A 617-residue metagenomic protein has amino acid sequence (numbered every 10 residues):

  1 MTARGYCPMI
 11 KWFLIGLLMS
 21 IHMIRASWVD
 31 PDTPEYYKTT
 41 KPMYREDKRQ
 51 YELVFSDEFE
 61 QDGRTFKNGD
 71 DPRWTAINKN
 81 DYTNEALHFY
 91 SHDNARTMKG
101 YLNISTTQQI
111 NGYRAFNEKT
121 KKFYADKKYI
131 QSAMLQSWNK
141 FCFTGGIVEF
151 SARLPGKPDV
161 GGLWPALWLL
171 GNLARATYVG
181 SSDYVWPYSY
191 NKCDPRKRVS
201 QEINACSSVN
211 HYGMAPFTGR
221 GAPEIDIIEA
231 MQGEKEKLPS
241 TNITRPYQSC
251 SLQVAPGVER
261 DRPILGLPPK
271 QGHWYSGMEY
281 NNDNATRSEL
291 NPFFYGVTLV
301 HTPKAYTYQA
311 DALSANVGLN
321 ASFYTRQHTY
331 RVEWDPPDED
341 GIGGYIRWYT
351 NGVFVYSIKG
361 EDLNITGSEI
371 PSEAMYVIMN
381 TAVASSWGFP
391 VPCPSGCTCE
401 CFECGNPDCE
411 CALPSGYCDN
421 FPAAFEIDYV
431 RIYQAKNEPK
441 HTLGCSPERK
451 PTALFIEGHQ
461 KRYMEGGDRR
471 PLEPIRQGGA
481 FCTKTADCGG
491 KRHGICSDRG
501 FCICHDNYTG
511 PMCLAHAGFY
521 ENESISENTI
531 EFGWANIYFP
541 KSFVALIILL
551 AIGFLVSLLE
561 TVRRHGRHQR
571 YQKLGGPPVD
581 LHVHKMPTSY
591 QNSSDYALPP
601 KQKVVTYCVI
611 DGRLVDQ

Functional and structural regions predicted by a protein language model:
M1-Y6: N-terminal secretory signal peptides that target proteins for export/translocation
P8-R25: Cleavable N-terminal signal peptides of Sec/SRP-targeted secreted and luminal proteins
R25-D580, P587-Y590, Y607-Q617: GH16 jelly-roll
K585, K601-K603: Polybasic, lysine/arginine-rich low-complexity segments
Y596-L598: Proline-rich intrinsically disordered regions
